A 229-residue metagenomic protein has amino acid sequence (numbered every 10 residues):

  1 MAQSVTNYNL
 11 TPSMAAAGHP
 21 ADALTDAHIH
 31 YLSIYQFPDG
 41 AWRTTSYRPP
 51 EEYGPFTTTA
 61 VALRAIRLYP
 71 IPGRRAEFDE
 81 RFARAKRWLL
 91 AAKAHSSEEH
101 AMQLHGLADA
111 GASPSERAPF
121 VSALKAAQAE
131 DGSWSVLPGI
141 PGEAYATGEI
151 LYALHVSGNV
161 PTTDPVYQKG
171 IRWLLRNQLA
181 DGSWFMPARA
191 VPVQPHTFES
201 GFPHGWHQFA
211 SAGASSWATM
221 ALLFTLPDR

Functional and structural regions predicted by a protein language model:
M1-H30, F37-R81, L90-S122, A127-R229: An alpha-helical repeat/solenoid feature that recognizes helix-turn-helix modules
